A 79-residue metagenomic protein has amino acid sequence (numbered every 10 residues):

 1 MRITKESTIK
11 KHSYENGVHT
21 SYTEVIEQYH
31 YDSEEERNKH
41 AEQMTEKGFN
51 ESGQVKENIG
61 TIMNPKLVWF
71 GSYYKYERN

Functional and structural regions predicted by a protein language model:
M1-N79: Terminus-proximal functional modules
